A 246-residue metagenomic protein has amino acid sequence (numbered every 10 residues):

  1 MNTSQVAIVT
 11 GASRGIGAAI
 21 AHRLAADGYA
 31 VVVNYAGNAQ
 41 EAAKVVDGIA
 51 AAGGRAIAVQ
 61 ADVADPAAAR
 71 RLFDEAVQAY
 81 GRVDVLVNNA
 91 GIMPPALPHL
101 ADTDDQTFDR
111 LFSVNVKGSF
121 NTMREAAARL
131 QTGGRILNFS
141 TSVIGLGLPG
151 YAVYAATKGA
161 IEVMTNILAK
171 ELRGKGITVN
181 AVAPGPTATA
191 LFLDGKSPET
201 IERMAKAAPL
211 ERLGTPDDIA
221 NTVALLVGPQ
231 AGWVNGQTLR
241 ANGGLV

Functional and structural regions predicted by a protein language model:
S13-R14: Conserved glycine-rich cofactor-binding loop
D27-K44: Conserved glycine-rich Rossmann-like NAD(P)H-binding loop of the short-chain dehydrogenase/reductase
A39-Q40, Q60-L72, D105, D217-D218: The beta1-alpha1 cofactor-binding region of Rossmann-like NAD(H)/NADP(H)-dependent oxidoreductases
R70, M93-D109, A128, G150-V153 (+1 more regions): Conserved mid-core segment of classical short-chain dehydrogenase/reductases
L97, L146, K206, A224 (+1 more regions): Short C-terminal tail/terminal secondary-structure segment of NAD(P)H-dependent dehydrogenase/reductase domains
A101-F120, L137, I161: Catalytic Tyr-X3-Lys loop
M123, T157: Active-site helix of classical SDR
A128-R129, K170-G174, G232: Alpha-helical segment proximal to the catalytic Tyr-Lys
